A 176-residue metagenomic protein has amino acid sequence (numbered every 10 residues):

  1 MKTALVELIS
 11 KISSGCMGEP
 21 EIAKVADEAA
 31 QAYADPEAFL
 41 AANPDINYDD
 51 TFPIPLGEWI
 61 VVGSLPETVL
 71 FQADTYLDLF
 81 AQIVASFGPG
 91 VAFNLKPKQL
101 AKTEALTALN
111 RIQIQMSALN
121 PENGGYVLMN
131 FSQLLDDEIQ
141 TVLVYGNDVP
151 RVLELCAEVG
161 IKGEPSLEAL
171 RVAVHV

Functional and structural regions predicted by a protein language model:
M1-A92: N-terminal, charge-rich interaction modules
K2-L5, L109, V149: Alpha-helix initiation and N-capping motif
E7, E19-E21, E28, E37 (+9 more regions): Glutamate identity and glutamate-enriched acidic tracts
G18, A32-D35, T75-Y76, A101-A108 (+2 more regions): Alpha-helix capping and helix-coil boundary motifs
G63-F131: Surface-exposed, low-hydrophobicity interaction/linker segments
I114-V176: Acidic, proline/glycine-rich low-complexity IDRs
